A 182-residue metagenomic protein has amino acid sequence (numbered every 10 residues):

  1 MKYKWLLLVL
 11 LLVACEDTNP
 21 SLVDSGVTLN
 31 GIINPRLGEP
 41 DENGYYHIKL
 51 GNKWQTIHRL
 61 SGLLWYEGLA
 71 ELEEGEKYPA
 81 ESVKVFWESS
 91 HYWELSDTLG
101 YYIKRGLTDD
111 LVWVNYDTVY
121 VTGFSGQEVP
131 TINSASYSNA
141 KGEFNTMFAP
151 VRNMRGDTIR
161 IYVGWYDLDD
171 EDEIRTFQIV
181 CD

Functional and structural regions predicted by a protein language model:
M1-A14: Sec-dependent bacterial lipoprotein signal peptides
L12-G44: Bacterial Sec-dependent N-terminal signal peptides
I33, D41-Y78, V83-W93, T146: Beta-strand-rich structural segments
Y66-G126, P130-T131: Short flexible loop/turn segments that cap and initiate beta-strands
S136-T146: Glycine-centered loop-to-beta-strand initiation motif
P150-R155: Short, surface-exposed loop/turn segments at beta-strand-coil junctions that are enriched for proline with nearby
G164-L168: Beta-strand-rich extracellular modules
D169-D182: Short beta-strand elements
